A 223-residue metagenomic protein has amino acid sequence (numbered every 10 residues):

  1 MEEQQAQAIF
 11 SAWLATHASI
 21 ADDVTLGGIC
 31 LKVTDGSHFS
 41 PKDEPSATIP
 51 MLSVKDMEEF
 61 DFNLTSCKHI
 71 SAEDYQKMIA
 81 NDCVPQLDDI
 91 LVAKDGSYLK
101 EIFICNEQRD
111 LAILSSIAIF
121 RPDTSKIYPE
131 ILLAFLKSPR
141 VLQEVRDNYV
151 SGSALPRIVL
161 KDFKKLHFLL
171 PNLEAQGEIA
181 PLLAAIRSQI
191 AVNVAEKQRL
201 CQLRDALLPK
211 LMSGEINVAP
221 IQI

Functional and structural regions predicted by a protein language model:
M1-G36, S40, S46, K165 (+3 more regions): Non-catalytic DNA-recognition/assembly elements of restriction-modification systems
Q7, S11, G27-L31, P50-S53 (+5 more regions): Generic alpha-helical structural context detector
A18-N63, E73-N81, Y98, S151: Low-complexity, Lys/Gly-biased intrinsically disordered segments
D43, P139-F168: Specificity-determining recognition surfaces
T48, S66, L114-S116: A generic structural signal for short beta-strands and their flanking turns/coil linkers
S53, E73-Q76, A80-P139, S151-A154 (+1 more regions): A short beta-sheet element
